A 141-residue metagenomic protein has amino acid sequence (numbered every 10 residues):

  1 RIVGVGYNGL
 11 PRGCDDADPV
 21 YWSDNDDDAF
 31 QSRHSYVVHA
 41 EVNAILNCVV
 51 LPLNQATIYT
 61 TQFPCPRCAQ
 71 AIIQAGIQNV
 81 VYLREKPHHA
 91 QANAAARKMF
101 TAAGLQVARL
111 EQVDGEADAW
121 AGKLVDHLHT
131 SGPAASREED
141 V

Functional and structural regions predicted by a protein language model:
R1-V141: Zinc-dependent deaminase catalytic domain
